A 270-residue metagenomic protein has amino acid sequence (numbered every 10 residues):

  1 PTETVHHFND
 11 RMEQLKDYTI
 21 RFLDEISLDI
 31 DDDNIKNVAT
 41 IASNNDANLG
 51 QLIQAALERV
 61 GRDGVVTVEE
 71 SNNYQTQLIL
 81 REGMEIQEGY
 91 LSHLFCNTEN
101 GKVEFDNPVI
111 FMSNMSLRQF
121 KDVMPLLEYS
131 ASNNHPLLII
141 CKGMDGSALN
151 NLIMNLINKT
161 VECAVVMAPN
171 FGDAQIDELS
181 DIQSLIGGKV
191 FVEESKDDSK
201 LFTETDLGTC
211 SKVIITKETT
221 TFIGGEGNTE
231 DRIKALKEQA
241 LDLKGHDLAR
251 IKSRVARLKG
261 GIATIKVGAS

Functional and structural regions predicted by a protein language model:
P1-L15, T19: Hydrophobic, well-structured modules enriched for small/aliphatic residues and gly/pro motifs, marking either
D17-S270: Long, structured protein-protein interaction/assembly regions in large complexes
